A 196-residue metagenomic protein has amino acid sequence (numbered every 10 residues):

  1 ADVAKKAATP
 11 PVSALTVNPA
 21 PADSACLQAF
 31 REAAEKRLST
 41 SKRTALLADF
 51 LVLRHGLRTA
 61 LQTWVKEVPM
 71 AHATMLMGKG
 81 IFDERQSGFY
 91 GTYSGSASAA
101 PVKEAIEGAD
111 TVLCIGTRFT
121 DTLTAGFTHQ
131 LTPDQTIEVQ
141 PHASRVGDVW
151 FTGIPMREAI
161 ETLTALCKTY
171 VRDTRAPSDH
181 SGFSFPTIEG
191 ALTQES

Functional and structural regions predicted by a protein language model:
A1, P10-T16, Q28, E32 (+3 more regions): Phosphate/pyrophosphate-binding active-site segments
A4-K6, R54, D121-L123, V146-G147: Glycine/Thr-rich phosphate-binding loops of Rossmann-like dinucleotide-binding domains
A7-A8, L57, R85, V149: Short, well-ordered secondary-structure micro-motifs
A8-C26, E84-G91, A191: Acidic/glycine-enriched edge-of-secondary-structure segments
P19-A33, T74, S94-A97: A general structural motif
K42-H55, V65, T187-Q194: Glycine-rich phosphate/diphosphate-binding loops and the adjacent beta-loop-alpha structural elements that coordinate
L46, T117, V171-R175: Residue-level signal for secondary-structure boundary elements
A48-V139: Glycine-rich, anion-gripping cofactor-binding loops and their flanking helix/strand elements in enzyme active sites
